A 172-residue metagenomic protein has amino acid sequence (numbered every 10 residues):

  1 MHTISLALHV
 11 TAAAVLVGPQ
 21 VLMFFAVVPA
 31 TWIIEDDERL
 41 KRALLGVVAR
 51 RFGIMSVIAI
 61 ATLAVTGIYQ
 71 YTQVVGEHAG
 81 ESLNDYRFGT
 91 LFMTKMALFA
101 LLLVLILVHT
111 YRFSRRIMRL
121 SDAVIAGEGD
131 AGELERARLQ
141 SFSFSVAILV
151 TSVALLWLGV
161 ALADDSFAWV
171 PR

Functional and structural regions predicted by a protein language model:
M1-R172: Polytopic transmembrane helical bundles with strong interfacial aromatic enrichment
